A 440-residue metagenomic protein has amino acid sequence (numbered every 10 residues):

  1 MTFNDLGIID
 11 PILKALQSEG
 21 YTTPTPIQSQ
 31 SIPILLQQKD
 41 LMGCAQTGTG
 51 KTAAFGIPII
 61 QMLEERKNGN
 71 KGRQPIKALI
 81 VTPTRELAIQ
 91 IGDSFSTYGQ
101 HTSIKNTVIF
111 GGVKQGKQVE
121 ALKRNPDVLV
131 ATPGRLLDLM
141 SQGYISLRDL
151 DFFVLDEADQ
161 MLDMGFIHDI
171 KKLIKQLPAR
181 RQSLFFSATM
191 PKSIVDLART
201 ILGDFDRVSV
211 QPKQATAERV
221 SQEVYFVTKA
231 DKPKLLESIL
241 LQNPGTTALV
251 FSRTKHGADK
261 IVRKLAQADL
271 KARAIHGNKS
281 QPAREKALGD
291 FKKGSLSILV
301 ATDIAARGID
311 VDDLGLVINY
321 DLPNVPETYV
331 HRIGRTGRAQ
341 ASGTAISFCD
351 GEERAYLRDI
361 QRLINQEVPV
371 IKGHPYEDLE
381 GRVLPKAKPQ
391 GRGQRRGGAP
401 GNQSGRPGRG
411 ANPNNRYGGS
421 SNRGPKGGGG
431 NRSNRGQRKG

Functional and structural regions predicted by a protein language model:
T2-E380: Conserved helicase RecA-like core
G69-K71, K293, R358-G440: Basic Arg/Gly/Lys-rich low-complexity intrinsically disordered segments
